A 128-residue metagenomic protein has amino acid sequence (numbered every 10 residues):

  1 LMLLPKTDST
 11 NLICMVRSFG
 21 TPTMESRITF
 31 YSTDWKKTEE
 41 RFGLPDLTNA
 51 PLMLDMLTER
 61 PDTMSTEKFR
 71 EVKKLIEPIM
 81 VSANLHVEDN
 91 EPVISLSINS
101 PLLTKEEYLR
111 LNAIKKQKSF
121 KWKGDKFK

Functional and structural regions predicted by a protein language model:
L1-L12: Short N-terminal edge-element motif at the start of the domain
N11-L47: Mid-length scaffold segments of soluble, non-membrane domains
R27-W35, A113-K123: Beta-propeller blade signature
R41-K121: Short aromatic loop motif centered on NTY/YTY
K126-K128: Trp- and S/T/G-rich repeat-edge/linker motifs of beta-rich repeat architectures
